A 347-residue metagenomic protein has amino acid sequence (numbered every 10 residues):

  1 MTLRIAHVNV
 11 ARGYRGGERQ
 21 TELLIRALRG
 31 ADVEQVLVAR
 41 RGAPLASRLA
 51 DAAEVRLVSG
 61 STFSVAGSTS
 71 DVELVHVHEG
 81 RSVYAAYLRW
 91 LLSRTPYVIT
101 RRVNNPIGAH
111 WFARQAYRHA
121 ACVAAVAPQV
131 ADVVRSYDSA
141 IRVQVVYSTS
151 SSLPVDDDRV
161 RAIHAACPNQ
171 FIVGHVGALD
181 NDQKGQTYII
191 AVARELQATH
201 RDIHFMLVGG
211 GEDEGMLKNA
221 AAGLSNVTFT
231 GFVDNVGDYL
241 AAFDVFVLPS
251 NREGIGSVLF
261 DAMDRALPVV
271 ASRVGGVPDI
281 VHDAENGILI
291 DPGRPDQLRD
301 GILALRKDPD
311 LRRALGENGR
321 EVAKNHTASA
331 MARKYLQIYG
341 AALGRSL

Functional and structural regions predicted by a protein language model:
R15-R26, F171, D180-E195, E212-G215 (+2 more regions): A conserved mid-protein helix/loop that constitutes part of the nucleotide-sugar donor-binding site
V38-A39, P268-A271, V281: Short hydrophobic beta-strand element within catalytic cores of glycosyltransferases and related nucleotide-activated
V77-V83, N104: Short His-centered aromatic/hydrophobic patch
Y97-A125, Y137: A conserved, positively charged/aromatic
A120-V143, S150-P154: A short, active-site helix/loop in glycosyltransferases that binds the activated sugar's phosphate group
F232, N251: Aromatic "clamp/platform" in nucleotide-sugar-dependent glycosyltransferases that forms part of the donor/acceptor
D283-A284, I288-P295, A304-P309, K324: Conserved acidic donor-binding segment of nucleotide-sugar-dependent glycosyltransferases
A304, L311-N325, K334-Q337: A short, well-ordered alpha-helix in the C-terminal region of glycosyltransferases
